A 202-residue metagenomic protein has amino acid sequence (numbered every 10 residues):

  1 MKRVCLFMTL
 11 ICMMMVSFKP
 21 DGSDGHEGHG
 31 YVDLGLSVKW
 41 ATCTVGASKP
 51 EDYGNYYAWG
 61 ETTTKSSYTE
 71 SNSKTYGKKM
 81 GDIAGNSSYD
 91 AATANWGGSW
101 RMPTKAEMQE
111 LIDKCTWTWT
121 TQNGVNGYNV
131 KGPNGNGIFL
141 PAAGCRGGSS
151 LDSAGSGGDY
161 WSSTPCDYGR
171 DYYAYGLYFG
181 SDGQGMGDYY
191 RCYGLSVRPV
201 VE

Functional and structural regions predicted by a protein language model:
M1-D24: Bacterial Sec-dependent N-terminal signal peptides
D24-E202: C-terminal, surface-exposed recognition/capping segments
